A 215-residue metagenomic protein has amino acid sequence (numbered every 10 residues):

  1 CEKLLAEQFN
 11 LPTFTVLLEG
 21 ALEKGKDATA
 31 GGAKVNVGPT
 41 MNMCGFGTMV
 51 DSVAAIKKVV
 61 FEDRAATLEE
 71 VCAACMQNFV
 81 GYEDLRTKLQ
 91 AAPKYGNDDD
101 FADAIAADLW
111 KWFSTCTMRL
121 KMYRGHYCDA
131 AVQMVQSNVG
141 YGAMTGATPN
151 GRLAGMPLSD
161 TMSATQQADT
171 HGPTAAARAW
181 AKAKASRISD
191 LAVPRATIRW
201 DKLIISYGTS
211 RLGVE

Functional and structural regions predicted by a protein language model:
C1-E215: Acidic, glycine-enriched catalytic cores built around paired aspartates
